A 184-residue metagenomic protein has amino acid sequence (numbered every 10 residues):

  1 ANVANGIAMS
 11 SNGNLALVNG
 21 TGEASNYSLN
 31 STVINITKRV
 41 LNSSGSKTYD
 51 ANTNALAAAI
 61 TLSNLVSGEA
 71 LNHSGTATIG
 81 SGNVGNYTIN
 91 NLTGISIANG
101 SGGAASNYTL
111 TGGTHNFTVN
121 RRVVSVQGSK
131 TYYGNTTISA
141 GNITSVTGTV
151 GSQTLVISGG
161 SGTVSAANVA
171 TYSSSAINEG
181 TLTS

Functional and structural regions predicted by a protein language model:
A1-S184: Short loop/turn motifs that initiate or flank beta-strands
